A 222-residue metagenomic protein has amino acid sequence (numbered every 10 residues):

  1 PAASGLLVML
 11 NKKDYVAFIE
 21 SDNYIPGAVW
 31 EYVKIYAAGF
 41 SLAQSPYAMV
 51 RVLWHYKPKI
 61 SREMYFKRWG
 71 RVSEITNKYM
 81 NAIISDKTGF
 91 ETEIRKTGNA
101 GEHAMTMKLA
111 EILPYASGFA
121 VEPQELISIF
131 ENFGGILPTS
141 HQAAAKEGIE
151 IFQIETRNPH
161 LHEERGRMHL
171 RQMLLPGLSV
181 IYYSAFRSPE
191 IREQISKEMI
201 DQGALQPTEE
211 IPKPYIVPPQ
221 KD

Functional and structural regions predicted by a protein language model:
A2-Y15: Active-site nucleotide-sugar/metal-binding loop of Leloir-type enzymes
K12-D14, Q44-V50, I149: Short, high-confidence coil segments that cap the C-terminus of an alpha-helix and link into the following beta-strand
K13-Y24: Short beta-strand-to-loop acidic/aromatic patch adjacent to the donor-nucleotide binding site
I25-Y56: Conserved donor-nucleotide/metal-binding helix-loop-beta segment in metal-dependent transferases, i.e., the alpha-helix
W30-F40, W69-I83, P123-Q124, M168-Y183: Well-ordered, non-membrane alpha-helical segments in soluble/globular domains
Q44, A48-P58, R62, W69-R95: Short, flexible, basic/aromatic active-site loop/helix in glycosyltransferases
R62-E63, S85-A120, E131-P138: Aromatic-glycine-rich donor-binding/catalytic loop that engages nucleotide-sugar donors across glycosyltransferases
F119-D222: C-terminal catalytic/acceptor-binding lobe
